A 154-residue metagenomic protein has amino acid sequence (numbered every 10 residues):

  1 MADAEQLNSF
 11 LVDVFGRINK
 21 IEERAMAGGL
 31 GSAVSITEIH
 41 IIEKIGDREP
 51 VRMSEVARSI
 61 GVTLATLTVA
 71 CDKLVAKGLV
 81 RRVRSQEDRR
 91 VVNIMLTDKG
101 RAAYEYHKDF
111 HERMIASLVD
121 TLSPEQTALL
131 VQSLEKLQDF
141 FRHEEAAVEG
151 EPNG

Functional and structural regions predicted by a protein language model:
M1-A2, Q6, A128-G154: C-terminal regulatory/oligomerization modules of transcriptional regulators
M1-A33: N-terminal leader segment of winged-helix/HTH proteins
L11, F15-I18, E38, I60 (+3 more regions): Short amphipathic alpha-helical/adjacent loop interface patches that line ligand and macromolecule-binding sites
I21-A65: N-terminal helix-turn-helix DNA-binding core of bacterial DNA-binding proteins
E23-A33, A116-P124, E149-G150: Short helix-loop hinge/linker segments at domain boundaries
E43-D47, K108, E135: Short, locally clustered residues in the helix-turn-helix/winged-helix DNA-binding domain
D72-L129: Charged, amphipathic alpha-helical coiled-coil/dimerization segments
